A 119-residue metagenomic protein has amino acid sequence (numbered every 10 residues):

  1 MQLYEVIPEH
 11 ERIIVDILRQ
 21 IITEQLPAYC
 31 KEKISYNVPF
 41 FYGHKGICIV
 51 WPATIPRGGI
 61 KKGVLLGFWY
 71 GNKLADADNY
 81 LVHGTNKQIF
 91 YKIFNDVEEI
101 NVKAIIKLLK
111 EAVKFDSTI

Functional and structural regions predicted by a protein language model:
M1-I119: Charge-dense, helix-prone N-terminal extensions
